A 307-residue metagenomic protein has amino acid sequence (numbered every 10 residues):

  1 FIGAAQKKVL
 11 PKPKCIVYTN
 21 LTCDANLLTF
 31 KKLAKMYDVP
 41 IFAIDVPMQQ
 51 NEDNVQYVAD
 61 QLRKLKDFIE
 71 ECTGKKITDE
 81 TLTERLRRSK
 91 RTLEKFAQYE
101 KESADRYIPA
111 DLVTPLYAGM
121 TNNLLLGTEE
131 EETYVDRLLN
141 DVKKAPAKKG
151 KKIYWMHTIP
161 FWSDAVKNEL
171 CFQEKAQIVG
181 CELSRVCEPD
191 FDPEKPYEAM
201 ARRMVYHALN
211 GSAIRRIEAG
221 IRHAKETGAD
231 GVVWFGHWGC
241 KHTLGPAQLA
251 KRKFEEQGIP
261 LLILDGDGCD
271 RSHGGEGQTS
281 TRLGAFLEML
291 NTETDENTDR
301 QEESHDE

Functional and structural regions predicted by a protein language model:
F1-D79, V179-R300: Trp/Phe/Arg-rich N-terminal binding region typifying the photolyase-homology
A59, R63, D67-D190, L209: A charged, amphipathic alpha-helical module
R300-E307: Long, low-complexity, intrinsically disordered segments
